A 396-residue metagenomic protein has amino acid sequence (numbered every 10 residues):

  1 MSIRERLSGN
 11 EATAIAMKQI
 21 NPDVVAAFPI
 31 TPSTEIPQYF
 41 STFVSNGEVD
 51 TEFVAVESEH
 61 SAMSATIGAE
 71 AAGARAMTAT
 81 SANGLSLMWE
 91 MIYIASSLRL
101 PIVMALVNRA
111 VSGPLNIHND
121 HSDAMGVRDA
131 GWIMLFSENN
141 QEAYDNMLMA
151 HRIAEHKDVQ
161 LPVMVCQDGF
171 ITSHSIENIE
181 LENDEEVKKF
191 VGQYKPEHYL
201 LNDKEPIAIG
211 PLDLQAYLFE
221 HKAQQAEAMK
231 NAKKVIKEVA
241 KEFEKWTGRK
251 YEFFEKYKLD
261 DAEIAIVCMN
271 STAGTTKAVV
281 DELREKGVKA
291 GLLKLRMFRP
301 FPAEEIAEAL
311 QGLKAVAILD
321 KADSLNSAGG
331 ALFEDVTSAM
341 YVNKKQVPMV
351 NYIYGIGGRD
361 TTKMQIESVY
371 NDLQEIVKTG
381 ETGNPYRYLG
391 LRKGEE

Functional and structural regions predicted by a protein language model:
M1-G126, G131-W132, L148, R392-E395: Thiamine diphosphate
S8-A12, K241-I264, K277: Glycine-/acidic-rich phosphate or pyrophosphate-binding loops and their flanking alpha/beta elements
S41-N46, A278-L292, Y341-V342: Short helix-loop-beta junction
R109-A110, Q167-H174, Y194, N270 (+2 more regions): Glycine-rich beta-alpha junction loops
H118-G169, Q346-T362: Conserved thiamine diphosphate
P162-E255: Conformationally flexible catalytic loops at phosphate/diphosphate-handling active centers
L259-V288, F301-E308: Redox- and metal-dependent alpha/beta enzyme cores, enriched for Fe-S-associated oxidoreductases and cofactor-handling
D320-E396: Peripheral docking tails and interdomain loops at the edges of cofactor- or intermediate-handling domains
